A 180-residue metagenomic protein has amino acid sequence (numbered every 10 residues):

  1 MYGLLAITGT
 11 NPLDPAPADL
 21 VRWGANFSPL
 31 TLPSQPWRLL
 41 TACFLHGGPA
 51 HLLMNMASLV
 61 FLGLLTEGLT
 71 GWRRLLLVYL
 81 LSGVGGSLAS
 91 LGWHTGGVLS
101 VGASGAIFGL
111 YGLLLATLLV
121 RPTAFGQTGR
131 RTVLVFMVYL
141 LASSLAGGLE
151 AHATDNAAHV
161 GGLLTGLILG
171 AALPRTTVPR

Functional and structural regions predicted by a protein language model:
M1-R180: A detector for small-residue-rich transmembrane helices and their helix-helix packing motifs
